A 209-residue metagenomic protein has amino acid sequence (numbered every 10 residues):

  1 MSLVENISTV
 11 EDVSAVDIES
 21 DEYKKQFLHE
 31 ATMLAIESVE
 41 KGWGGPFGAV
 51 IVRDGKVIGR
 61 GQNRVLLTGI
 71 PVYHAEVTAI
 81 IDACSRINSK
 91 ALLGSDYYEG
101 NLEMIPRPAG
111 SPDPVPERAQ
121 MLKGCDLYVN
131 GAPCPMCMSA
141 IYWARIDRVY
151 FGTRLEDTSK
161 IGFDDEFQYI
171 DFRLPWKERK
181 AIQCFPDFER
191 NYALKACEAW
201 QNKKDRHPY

Functional and structural regions predicted by a protein language model:
M1-E40, Y98-K123, P133-Y209: Zinc-dependent deaminase
K41-G45: A short helix-loop-beta-strand connector motif used in the catalytic cores of GNAT acetyltransferases and, in some
P46-G55: Short beta-strand scaffold segments in enzyme catalytic cores
R64-T78: A short, polar/charged loop-to-alpha-helix boundary motif
I81-E103: Internal, charge-rich low-complexity segments
Y128-A132: Short His-Asn-centered micro-motif
